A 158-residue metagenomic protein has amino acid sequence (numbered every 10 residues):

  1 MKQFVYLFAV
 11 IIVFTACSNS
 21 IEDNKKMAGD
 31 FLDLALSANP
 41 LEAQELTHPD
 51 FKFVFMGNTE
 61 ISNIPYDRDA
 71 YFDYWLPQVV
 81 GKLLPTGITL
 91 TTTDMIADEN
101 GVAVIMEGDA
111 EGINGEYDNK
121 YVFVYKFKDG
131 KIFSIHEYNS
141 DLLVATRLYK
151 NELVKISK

Functional and structural regions predicted by a protein language model:
F4, I11-L41, E45, E152-K158: Short, low-complexity N-terminal intrinsically disordered segments enriched in polar/charged residues
A28, E42-Q44, F51, Y71 (+3 more regions): Hydrophobic pocket/interface hotspot
P49-D98: A solvent-exposed, acidic/Ser-Thr-rich amphipathic alpha-helical stretch
I88-L90, E116-F123: Short, surface-exposed coil-to-beta transition loops
E99-G108: A short hydrophobic beta-strand element
A110-G112, D129: Beta-strand elements of well-folded, non-transmembrane domains
S134-K158: Low-complexity, intrinsically disordered terminal/linker segments enriched in charged and Gly/Pro repeats
